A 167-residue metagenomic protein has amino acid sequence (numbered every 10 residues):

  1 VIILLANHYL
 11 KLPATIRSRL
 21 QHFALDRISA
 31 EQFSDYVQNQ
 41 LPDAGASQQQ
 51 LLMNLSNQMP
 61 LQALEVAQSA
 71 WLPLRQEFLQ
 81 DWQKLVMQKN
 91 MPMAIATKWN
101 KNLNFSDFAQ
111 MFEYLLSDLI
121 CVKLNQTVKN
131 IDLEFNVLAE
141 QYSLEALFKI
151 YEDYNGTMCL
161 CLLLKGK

Functional and structural regions predicted by a protein language model:
V1-N7: Structural recognition of the conserved hydrophobic beta-strand(s) that form the central parallel beta-sheet of P-loop
H8-K167: Charged, glycine-rich active-site and insertion segments that engage polyanionic ligands
